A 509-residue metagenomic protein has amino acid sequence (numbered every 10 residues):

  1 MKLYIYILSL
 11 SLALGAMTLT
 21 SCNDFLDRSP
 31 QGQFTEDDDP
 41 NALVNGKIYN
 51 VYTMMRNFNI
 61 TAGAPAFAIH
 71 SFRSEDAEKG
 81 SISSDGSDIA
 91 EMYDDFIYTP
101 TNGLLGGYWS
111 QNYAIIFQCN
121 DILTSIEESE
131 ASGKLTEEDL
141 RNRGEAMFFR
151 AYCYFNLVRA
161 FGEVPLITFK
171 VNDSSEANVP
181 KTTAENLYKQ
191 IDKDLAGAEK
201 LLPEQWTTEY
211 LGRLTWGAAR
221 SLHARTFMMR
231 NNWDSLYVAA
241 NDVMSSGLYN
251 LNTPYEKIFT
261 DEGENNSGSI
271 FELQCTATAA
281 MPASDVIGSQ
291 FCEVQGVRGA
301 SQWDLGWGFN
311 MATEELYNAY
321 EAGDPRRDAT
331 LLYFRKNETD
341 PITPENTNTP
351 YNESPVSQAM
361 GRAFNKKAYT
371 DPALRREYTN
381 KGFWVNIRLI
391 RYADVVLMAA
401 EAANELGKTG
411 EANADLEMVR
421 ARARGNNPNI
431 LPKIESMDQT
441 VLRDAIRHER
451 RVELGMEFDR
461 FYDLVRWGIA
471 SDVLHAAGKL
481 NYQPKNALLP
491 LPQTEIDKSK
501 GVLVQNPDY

Functional and structural regions predicted by a protein language model:
C22-S71, A240, F259, W307 (+2 more regions): Membrane-proximal, proline-rich intrinsically disordered regions
P40-N41, N45-N59, S83-F161, E176-N186 (+3 more regions): Conserved, well-structured interaction surfaces
I89-D94, N318-Y392: Flexible, polar/acidic helix-loop-strand segments at domain edges
L222, F227-N231, Y237, N241-Y320: Polar, glycine-rich mid-to-C-terminal structural blocks that act as macromolecule-binding/assembly scaffolds
